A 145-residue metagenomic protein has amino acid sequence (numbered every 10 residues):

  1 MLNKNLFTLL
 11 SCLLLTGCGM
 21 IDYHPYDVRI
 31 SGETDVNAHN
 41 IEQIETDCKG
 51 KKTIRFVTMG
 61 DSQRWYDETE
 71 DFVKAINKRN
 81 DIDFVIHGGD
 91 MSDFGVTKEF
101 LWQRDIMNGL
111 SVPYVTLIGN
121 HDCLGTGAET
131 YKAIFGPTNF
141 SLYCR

Functional and structural regions predicted by a protein language model:
M1-F7: Bacterial N-terminal signal peptides that target proteins for export
T8, T46-K49, K132, S141: Generic marker of residues within folded, mature protein domains
T8-G17: Bacterial N-terminal signal peptides
C12, K78-R79, S111: Alpha-helix termination/capping residues and helix-transition junctions
G19-W102, T138: N-terminal active-site segment of His-dependent metallophosphoesterases
G32-N40, T97-R145: Extended active-site neighborhood of metal-dependent phosphoesterases/phosphodiesterases
